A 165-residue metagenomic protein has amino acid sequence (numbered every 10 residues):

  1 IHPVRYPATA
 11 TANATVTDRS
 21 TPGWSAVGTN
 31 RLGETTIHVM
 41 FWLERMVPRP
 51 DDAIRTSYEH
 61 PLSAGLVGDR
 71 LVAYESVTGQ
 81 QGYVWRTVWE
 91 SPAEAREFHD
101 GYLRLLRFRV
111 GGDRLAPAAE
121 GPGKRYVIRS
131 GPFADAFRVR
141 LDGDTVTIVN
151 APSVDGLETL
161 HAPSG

Functional and structural regions predicted by a protein language model:
I1-G165: Beta/coil-rich, acidic/histidine-enriched accessory regions frequently appended to metallopeptidases
